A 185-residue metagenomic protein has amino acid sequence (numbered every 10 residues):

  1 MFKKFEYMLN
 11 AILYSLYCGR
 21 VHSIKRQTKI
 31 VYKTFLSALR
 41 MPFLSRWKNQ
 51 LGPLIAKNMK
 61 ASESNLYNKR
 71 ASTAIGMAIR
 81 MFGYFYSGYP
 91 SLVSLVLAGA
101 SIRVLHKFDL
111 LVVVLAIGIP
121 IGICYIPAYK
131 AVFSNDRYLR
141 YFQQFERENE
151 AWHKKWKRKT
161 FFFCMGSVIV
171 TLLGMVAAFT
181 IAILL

Functional and structural regions predicted by a protein language model:
M1-T73: Membrane-proximal soluble regions of multi-pass membrane proteins
E63-G88, E150-T171: Loop-to-transmembrane boundary segments
S64-A74, L97-F108: Membrane-interface interhelical loops and short amphipathic "cap" helices that link adjacent transmembrane segments
I79-A98, I117-A128, C164-M175: Hydrophobic alpha-helical transmembrane segments of multi-pass integral membrane proteins
V104-I119: Hydrophobic alpha-helical transmembrane segments
Y125-Y141: Membrane-water interface of transmembrane alpha-helices
Y138-W152: Amphipathic, cytosolic membrane-interfacial segments at TM-TM junctions
L172-L185: Juxtamembrane boundary at the C-terminal end of a transmembrane helix
